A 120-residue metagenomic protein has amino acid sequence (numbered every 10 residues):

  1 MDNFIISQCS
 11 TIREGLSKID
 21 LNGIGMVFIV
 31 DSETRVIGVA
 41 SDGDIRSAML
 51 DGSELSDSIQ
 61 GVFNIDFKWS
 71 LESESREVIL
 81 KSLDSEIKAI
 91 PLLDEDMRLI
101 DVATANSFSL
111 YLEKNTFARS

Functional and structural regions predicted by a protein language model:
M1-F4, T11, D57-F67: Bateman (tandem CBS) regulatory domains
I5-I24, V30, M49, W69-I87 (+2 more regions): The conserved cystathionine-beta-synthase
L21, F28, V36-L50, I87 (+2 more regions): Short beta->alpha transition motifs characteristic of CBS
I24-G25, V36, D51-I59, L71-S73: Phosphate-interaction motifs
E33: Short beta-strand/loop element within the Bergerat-fold HATPase_c
L50-D51, N64: Phosphate-coordinating loops and pocket residues in cytosolic domains that bind phosphorylated ligands
T116-S120: N-terminal glycine-rich phosphate-binding loop and ensuing alpha1 helix
